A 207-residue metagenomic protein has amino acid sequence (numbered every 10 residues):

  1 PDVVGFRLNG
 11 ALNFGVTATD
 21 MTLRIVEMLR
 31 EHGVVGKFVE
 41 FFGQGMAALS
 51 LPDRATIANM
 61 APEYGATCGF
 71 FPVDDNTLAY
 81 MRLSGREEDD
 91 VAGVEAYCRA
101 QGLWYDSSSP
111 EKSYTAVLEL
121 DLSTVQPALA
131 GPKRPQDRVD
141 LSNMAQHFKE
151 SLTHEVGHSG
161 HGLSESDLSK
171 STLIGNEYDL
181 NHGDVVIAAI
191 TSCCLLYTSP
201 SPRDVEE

Functional and structural regions predicted by a protein language model:
P1-D90, C194: Mobile "lid/hinge" segments at catalytic clefts and subdomain interfaces of large enzymes
V3, G36, T115-V117, Q136 (+1 more regions): Active-site lining segments that contact anionic ligands and/or coordinate catalytic metals
E27-L29, M46, Y105-S109, V117 (+1 more regions): Generic recognition of flexible, low-complexity loop/linker segments
L49-A55, P62-T153, G157: Terminal amphipathic helices with adjacent charged low-complexity linkers/tails
S123-S199: Non-catalytic terminal/interface segments that mediate subunit docking, oligomerization, and allosteric communication
Y197-E207: Single conserved hydrophobic/aromatic residue that forms the stacking wall/gate of nucleotide- or nucleobase-binding
